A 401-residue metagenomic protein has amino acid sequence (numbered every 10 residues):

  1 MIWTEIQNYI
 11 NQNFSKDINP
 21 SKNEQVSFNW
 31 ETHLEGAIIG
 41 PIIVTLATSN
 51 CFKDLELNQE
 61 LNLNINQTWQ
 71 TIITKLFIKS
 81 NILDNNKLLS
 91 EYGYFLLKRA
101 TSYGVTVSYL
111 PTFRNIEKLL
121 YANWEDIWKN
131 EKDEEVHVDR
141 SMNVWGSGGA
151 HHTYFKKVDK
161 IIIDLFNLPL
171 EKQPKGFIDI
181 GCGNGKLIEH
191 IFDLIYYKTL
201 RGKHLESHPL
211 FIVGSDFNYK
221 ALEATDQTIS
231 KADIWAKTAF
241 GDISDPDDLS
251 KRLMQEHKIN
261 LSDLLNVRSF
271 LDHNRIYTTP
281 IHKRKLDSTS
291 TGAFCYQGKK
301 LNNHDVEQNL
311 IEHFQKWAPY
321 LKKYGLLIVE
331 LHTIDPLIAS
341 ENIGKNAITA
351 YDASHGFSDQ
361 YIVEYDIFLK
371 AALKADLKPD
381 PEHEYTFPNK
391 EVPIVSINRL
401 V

Functional and structural regions predicted by a protein language model:
M1-N115, P174: N-terminal accessory segments
Y9, N29, H33-K53, Y103-L264 (+1 more regions): Conserved adenosyl
E256-H257, D376, Y385-V401: Core SAM-dependent methyltransferase catalytic element
V267-Q308: Mobile active-site "lid"/loop adjacent to the S-adenosyl-L-methionine
Y277-P280, L326-D352: Conserved class I S-adenosyl-L-methionine
S288-T291, S340-K370: Conserved Class I S-adenosyl-L-methionine
C295-G298, K323-L331: Conserved beta-strand signature within the Rossmann-like core of class I S-adenosyl-L-methionine
L310-W317, S358-P379: Short alpha-helix
